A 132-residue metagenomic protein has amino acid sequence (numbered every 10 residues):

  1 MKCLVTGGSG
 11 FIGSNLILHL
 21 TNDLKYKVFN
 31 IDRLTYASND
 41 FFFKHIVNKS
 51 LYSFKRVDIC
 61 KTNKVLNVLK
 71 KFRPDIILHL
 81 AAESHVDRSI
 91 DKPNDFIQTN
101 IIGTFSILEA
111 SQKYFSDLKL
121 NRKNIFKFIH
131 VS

Functional and structural regions predicted by a protein language model:
M1-S132: N-terminal Rossmann-like NAD(P)+-binding domain of SDR-like oxidoreductases, especially those catalyzing
